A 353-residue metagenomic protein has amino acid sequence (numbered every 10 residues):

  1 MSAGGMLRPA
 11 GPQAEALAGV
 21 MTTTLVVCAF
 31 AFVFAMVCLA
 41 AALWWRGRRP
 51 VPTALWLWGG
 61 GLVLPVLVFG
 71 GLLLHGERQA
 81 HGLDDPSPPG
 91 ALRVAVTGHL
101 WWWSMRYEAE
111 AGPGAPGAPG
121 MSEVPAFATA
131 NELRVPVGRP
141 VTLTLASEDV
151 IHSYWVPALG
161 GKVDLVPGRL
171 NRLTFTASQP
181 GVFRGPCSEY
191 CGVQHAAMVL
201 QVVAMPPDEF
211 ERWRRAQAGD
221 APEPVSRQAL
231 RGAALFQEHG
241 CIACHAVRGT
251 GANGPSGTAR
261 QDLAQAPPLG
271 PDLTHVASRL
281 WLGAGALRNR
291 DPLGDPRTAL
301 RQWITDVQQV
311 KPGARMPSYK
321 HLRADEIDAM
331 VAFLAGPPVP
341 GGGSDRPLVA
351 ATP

Functional and structural regions predicted by a protein language model:
M1-M21, L43-P268, V276, W281-A335 (+2 more regions): Non-transmembrane, membrane-proximal soluble domains of secreted or membrane proteins
T24: Nucleic acid-contacting regions in RNA/DNA-associated proteins, especially the beta1-alpha1 entry segment
C28: Globin-like tetrapyrrole-binding proteins
F32-R46: Alpha-helical transmembrane segments
L273: "…together with the soluble PPM/PP2C metallo-phosphatase catalytic core" -> "…together with the soluble PPM/PP2C
